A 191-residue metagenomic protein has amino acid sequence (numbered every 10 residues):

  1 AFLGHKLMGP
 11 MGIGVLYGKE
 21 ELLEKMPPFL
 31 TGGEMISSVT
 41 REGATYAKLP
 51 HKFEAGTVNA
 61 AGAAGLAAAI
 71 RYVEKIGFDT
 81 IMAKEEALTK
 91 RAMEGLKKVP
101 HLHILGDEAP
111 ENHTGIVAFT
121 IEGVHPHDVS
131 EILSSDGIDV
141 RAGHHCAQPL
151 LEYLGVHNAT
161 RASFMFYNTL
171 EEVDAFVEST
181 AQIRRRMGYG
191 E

Functional and structural regions predicted by a protein language model:
A1-E191: Pyridoxal 5′-phosphate
